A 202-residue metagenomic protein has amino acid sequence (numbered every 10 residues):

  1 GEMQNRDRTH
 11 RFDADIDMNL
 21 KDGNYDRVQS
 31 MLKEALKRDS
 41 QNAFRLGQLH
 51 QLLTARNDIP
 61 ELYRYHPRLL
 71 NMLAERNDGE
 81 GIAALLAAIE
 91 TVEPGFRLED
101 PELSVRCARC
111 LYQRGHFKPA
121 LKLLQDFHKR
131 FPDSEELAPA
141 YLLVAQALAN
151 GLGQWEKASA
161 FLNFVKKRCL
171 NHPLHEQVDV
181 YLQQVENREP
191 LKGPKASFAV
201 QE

Functional and structural regions predicted by a protein language model:
G1-E2, Y25-E34, A43-R56, G79-E93 (+1 more regions): Repeat-mediated protein-protein interaction surfaces in helical alpha-solenoids
G1-N5, A196-E202: Helical anchoring/docking segments at protein termini
Q4-D13, G23-Q29, Q41-L46, I59-L70 (+4 more regions): Generic helix N-cap/helix-start motif at coil->alpha-helix transitions
D15-N19, K33, H50, L70 (+3 more regions): Conserved small-residue packing positions in alpha-helical repeats and bundles
K21, A55, E75, Q113 (+2 more regions): Register position in tetratricopeptide repeats
D39, L53, L73, V92-F96 (+4 more regions): Alpha-helical junction/boundary sensor with strong preference for TPR arrays
L46-N57, I82-I89, L98-R106, A138-L148 (+1 more regions): TPR/TPR-like alpha-solenoid helical repeat scaffolds
P67-E80, L86-W155, A160-N163: Alpha-helical adaptor scaffolds
